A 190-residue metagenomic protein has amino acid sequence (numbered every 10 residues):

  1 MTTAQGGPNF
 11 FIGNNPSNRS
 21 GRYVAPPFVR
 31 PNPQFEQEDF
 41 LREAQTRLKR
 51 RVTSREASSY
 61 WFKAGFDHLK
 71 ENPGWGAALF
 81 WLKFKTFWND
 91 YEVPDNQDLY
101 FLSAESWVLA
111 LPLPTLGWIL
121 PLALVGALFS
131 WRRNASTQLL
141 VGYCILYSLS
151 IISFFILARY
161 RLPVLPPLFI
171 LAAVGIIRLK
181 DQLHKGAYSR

Functional and structural regions predicted by a protein language model:
T2-F87: Membrane-proximal stem/loop segments at transmembrane-domain junctions that anchor or position
Y60-W61, D67-L140: Membrane-interface anchor segments at the N-terminal boundary of transmembrane helices in multi-pass membrane enzymes
L122, L140-Y147, P167-I170: Hydrophobic alpha-helical transmembrane segments of polytopic
G126-W131, C144-Y160: Transmembrane-helix signature of polytopic, lipid-linked glycan biosynthesis machinery
L128-T137, A172-R190: Membrane-interface junctions at the ends of membrane-embedded or membrane-associated helices
L149-S150, L157-I177: Hydrophobic/aromatic-rich transmembrane helices and adjacent perimembrane loops
